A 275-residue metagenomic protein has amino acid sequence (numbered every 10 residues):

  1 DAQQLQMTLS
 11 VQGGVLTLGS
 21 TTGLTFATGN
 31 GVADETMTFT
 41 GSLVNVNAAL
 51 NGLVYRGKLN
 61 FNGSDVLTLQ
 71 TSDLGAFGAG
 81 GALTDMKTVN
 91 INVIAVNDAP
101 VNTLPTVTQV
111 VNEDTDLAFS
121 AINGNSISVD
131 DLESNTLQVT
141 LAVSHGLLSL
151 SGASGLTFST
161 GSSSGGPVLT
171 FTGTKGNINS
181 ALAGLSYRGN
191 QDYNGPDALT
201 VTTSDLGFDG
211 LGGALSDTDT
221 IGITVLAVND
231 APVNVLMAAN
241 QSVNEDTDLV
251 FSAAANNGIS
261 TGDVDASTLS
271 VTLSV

Functional and structural regions predicted by a protein language model:
D1-V275: Extracellular glycosylation-rich, acidic/polar low-complexity regions of adhesion- and matrix-associated proteins
